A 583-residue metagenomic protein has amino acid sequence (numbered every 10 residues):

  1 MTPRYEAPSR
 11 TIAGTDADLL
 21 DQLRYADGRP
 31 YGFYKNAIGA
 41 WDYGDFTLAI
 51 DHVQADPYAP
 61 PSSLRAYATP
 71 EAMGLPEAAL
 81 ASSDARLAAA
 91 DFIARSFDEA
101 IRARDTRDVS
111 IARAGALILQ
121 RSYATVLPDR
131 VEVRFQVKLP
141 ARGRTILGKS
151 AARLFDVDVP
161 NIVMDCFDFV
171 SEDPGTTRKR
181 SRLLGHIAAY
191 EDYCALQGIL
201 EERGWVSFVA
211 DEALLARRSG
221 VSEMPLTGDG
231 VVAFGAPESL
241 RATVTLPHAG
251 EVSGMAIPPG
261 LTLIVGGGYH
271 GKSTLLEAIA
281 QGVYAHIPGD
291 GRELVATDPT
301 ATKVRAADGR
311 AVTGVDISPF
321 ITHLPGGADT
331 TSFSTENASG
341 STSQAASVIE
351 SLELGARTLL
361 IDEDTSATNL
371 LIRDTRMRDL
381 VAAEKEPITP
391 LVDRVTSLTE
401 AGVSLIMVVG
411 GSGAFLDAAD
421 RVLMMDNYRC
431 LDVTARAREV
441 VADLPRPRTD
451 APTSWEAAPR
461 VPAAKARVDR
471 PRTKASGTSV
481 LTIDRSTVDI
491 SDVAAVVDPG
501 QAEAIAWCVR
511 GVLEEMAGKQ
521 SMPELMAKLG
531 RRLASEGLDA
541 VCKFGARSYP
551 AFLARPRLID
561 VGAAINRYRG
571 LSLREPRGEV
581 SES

Functional and structural regions predicted by a protein language model:
M1-G204, L215, L573-S583: N-terminal accessory targeting/assembly segments
V53-Y58, G115-A116, Y123-L127, L196-L200 (+6 more regions): Replace "in large, NTP-powered and nucleic-acid-processing enzymes" with "in large, NTP-powered factors and other
A216-S253, P288, A296-A301, R305-V312 (+1 more regions): N-terminal pre-Walker A segment at the start of P-loop NTPase domains
V252-Y284: Glycine-rich phosphate-binding P-loop
R310, F320-S341, R373-I388: Flexible beta-alpha connector loops of hexameric P-loop NTPases
S339-S351: Conserved alpha-helical scaffold flanking the Walker A/P-loop in AAA+ ATPase domains
S351-G402, G411-D417, R421-R438: Conserved P-loop NTPase nucleotide-binding/switch module
S397-E400, V408-S583: Conserved NTP phosphate-binding and transfer environment spanning the P-loop NTPase/kinase superfamily
